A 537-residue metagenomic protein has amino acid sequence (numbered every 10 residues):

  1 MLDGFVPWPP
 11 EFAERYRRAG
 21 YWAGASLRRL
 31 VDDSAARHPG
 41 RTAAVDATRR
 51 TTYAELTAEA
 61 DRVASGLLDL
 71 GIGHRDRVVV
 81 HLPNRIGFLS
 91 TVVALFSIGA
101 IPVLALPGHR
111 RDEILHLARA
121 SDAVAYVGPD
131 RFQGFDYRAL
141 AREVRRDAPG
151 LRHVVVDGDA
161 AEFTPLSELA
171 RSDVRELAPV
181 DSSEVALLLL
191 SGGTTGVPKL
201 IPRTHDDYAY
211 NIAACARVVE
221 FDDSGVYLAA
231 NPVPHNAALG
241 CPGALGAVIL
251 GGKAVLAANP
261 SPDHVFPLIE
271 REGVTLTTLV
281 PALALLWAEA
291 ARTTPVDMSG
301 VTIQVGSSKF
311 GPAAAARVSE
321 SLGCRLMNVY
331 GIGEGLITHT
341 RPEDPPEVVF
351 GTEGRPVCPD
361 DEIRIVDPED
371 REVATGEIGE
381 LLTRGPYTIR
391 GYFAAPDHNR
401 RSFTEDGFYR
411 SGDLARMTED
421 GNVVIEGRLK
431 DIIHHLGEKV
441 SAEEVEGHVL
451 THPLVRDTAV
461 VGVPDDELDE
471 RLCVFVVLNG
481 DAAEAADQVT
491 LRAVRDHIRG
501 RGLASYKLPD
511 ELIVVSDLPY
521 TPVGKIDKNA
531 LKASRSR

Functional and structural regions predicted by a protein language model:
Y21-G24, R28-D32, G40-R85, L89-V93 (+4 more regions): Conserved AMP-binding/adenylate-forming core of the ANL superfamily
G24, P39-G40, R171-G192, V197 (+2 more regions): Conserved pre-ATP/AMP-binding loop-to-beta segment of ANL
A100-L166: Structural core segment of the AMP-binding/adenylate-forming
H109-H116, Y126-G128, T277, G385 (+4 more regions): AMP-binding/adenylate-forming catalytic core of the ANL superfamily
V156, L503-K525: AMP-binding/adenylate-forming catalytic domain of the ANL superfamily
A209-V226, N236-L276, E289-A291: Conserved AMP-binding/adenylation subdomain of ANL enzymes
V274-T278, A288-V348, C358, E362 (+1 more regions): Gly/Ser/Thr-rich phosphate-binding loop
P356-D360, R371-S402, E438-V440: Conserved ATP/PPi-binding loop(s) of AMP-dependent carboxylate-activating enzymes
